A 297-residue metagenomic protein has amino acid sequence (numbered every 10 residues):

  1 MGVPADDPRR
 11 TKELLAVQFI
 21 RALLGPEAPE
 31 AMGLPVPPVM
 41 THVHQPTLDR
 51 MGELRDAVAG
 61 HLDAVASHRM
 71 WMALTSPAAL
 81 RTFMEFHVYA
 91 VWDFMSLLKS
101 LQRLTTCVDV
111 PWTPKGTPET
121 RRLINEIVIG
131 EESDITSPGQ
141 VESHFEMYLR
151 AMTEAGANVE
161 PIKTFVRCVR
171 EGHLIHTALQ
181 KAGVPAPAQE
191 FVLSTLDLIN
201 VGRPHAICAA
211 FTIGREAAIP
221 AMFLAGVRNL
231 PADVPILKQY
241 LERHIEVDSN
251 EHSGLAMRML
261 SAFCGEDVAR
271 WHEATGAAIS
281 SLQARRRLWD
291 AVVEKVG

Functional and structural regions predicted by a protein language model:
M1-P37: N-terminal amphipathic/basic-hydrophobic helices that include classical n-h-c signal peptides and signal-anchor
T41-G297: Non-heme di-metal
